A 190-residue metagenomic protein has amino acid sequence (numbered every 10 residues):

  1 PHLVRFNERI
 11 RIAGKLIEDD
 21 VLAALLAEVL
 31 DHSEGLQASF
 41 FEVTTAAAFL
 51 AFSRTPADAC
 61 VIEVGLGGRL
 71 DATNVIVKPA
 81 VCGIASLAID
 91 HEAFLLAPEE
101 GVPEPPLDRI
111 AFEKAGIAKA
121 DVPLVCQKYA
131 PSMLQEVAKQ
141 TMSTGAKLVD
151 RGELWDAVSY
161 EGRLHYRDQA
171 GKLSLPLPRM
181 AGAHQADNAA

Functional and structural regions predicted by a protein language model:
P1-V77, A93-G101, P131-S132: ATP-dependent carboxylate-amine ligase catalytic core
K15, E34, P123, P178-A181: Residues at structural and domain junctions
L16-V21, G171-R179: Short amphipathic beta-strand/extended segments with alternating polar/hydrophobic composition
A38, P56-V64, P79-P176, A189: Acidic, Mg2+-coordinating active-site environments of NTP-dependent enzymes
L70-N74, K114, A183: A generic local secondary-structure boundary/capping motif
M180-A190: Short glycine/threonine-rich catalytic loop with a Thr-x-Gly-x-Asp
